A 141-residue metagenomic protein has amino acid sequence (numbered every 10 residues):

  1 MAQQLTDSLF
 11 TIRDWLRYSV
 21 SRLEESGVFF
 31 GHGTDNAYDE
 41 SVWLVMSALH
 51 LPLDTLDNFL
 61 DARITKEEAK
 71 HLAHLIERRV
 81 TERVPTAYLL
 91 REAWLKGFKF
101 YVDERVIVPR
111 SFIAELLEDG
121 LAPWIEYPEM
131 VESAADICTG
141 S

Functional and structural regions predicted by a protein language model:
A2-K96: N-terminal auxiliary segments of SAM/dcSAM-dependent transferases
L60, K70-S141: SAM-dependent Rossmann-like transferase core, predominantly class I methyltransferases with a strong bias toward
